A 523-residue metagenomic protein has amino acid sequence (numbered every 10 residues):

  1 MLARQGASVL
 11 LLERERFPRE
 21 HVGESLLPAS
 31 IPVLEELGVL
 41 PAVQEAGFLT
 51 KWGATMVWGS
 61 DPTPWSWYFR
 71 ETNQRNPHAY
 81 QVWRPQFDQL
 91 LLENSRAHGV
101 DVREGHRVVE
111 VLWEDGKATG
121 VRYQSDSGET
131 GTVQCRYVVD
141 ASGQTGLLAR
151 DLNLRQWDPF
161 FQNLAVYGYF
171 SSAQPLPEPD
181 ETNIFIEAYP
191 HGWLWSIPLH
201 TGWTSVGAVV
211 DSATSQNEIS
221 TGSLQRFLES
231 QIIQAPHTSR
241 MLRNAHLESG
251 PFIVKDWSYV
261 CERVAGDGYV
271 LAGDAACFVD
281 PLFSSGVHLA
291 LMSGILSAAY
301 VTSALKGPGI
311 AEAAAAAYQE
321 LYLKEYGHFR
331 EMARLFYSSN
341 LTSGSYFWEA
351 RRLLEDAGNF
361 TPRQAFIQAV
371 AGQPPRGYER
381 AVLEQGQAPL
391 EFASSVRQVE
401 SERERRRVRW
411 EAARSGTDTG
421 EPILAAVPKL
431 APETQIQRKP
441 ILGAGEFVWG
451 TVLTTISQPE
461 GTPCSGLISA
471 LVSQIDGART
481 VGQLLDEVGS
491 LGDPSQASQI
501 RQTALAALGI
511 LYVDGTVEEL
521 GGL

Functional and structural regions predicted by a protein language model:
A3-V22: Glycine-rich FAD pyrophosphate-binding loop
R19-D61: N-terminal FAD cofactor-binding segment of flavoenzymes
T72-N94, Q216-S223: Short beta-strand to alpha-helix junction loop
N94-S239: Predominantly flavin-linked oxidoreductase catalytic cores and closely associated redox partners
Y123, T455-L523: Long, charge-rich, low-complexity alpha-helical segments
Q216-Y300, L305-K306, I310-R334, L341: FAD/FMN-dependent oxidoreductases across multiple families
T302-R405: C-terminal helical "tail/cap" subdomain of flavin- and related membrane-associated enzymes
L383-S457: Long, low-complexity, charged/polar intrinsically disordered regions in eukaryotic proteins
